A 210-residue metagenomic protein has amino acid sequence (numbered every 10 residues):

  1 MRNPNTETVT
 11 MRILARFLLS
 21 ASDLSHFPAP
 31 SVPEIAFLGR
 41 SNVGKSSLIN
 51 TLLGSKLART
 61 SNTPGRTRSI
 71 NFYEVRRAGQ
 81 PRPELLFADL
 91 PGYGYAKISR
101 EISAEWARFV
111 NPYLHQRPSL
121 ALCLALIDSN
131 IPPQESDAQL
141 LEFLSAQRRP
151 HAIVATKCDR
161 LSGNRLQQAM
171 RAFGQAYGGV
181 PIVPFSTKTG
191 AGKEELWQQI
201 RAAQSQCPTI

Functional and structural regions predicted by a protein language model:
R2-Y95: Conserved G1/Walker A P-loop phosphate-binding module
R12-S25, R160-I210: Canonical P-loop GTPase G-domain recognition
S31-V32, L52, R100-S103, A138-E142 (+2 more regions): Short, glycine/charged-enriched secondary-structure capping and boundary segments
Y73, T156, L196: Residue-level signal for inorganic ion chemistry
D89, T156, S186: Active-site glycine-centered loops adjacent to acidic/histidine catalytic or metal-binding residues that shape
Y93-S103, N130, D159-S162: Flexible beta-alpha connector loops of hexameric P-loop NTPases
S103-A107, G190-K193: Amphipathic alpha-helical transducer elements in NTP-driven molecular machines
R108-P181: Conserved C-terminal guanine-recognition region of P-loop GTPase G domains, centered on the G4
